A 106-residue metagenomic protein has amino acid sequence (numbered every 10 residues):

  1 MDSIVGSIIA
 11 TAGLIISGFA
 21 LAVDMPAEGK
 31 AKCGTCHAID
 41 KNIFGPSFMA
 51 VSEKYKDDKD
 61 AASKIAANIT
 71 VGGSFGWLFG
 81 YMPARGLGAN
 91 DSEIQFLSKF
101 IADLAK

Functional and structural regions predicted by a protein language model:
M1-I9: Bacterial N-terminal signal peptides that target proteins for export
A22-D40: Sequence/structural segment immediately N-terminal to covalent heme-attachment motifs in c-type and related
T35, F44-Y55, N68-F96, L104: Axial heme c-ligation environment in periplasmic c-type cytochrome domains
